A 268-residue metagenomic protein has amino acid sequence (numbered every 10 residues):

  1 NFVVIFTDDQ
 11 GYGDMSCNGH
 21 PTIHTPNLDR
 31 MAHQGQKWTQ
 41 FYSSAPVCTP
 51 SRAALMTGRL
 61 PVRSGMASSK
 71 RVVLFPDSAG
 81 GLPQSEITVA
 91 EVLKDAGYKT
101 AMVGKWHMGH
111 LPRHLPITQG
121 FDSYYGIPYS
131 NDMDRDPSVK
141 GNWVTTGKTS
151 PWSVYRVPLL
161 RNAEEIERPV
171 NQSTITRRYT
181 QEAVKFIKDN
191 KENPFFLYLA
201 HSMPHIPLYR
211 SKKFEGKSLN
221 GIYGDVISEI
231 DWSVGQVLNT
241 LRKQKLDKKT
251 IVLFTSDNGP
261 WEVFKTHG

Functional and structural regions predicted by a protein language model:
N1-G268: Formylglycine-dependent sulfatase
